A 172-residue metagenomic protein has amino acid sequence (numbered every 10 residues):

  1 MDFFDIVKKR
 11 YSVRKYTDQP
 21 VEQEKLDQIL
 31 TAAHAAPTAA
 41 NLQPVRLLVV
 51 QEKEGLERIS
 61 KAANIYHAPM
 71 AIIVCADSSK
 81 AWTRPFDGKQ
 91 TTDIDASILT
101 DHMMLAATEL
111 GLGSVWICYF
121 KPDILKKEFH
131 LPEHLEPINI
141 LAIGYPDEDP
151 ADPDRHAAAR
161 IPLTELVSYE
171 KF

Functional and structural regions predicted by a protein language model:
M1-D2: Charged, compositionally biased N-terminal leader segments and the immediate start of the first structured element
D5-D18, K25, I140-F172: C-terminal helix-cap and adjacent tail motif
K25-T31, A35-L99: Glycine/small-residue-rich phosphate/adenosyl-binding loop
A68-A71, H130-D152: A glycine-rich helix N-cap at a beta->alpha junction
A76, C118-Y119, Y145: Short secondary-structure boundary segments
L99-T108: Acidic, metal-associated active-site segment
G111: Structured binding elements
I117-H134: Active-site helix/loop module of the DD-peptidase/beta-lactamase fold, centered on the serine-lysine SxxK catalytic
